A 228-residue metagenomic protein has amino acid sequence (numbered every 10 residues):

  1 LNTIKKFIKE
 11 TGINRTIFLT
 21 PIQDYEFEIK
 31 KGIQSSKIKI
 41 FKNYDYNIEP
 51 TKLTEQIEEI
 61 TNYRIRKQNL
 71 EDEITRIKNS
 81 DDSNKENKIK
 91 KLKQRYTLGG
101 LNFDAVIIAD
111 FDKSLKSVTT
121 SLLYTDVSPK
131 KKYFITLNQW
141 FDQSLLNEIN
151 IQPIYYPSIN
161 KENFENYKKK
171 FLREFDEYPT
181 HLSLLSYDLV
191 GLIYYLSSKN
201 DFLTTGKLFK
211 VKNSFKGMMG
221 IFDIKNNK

Functional and structural regions predicted by a protein language model:
L1-N2, S114: Beta-alpha junction/loop-to-helix N-cap segments that form part of ligand/metal-binding clefts
N2-I48: An alpha-beta-alpha
L19, I107-A109, I135: Structural motif
Q23-E26, D112-K116: Short acidic, S/G/P-rich loop/turn micro-motifs used as interaction or catalytic elements
Y25-I29, K52, S186-V190: Extracytoplasmic ligand-binding site segments that recognize negatively charged/polar headgroups
Q34-Y46, L53-E86, L101-A105, S117-Y187: Extracellular/periplasmic periplasmic-binding protein-like sensory domains
I89-G100, D104-D112: Extracytoplasmic/secretory-pathway proteins
D176-V190, Y194-K228: Segments of small-molecule ligand-sensing domains
